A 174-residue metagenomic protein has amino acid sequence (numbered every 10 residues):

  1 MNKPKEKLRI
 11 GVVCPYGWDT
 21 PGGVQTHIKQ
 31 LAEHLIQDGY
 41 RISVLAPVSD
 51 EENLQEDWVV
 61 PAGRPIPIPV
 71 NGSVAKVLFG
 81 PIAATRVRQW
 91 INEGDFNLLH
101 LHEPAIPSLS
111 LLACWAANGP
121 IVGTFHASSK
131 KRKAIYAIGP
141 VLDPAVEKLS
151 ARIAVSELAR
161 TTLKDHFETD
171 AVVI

Functional and structural regions predicted by a protein language model:
K7-L8, C14-D19, I28-K29, E33-P81: N-terminal strand-loop element at the rim of the active site of nucleotide-sugar-dependent glycosyltransferases
V13, V24-H27, P47, H102 (+2 more regions): Replace "coordinates the UDP/GDP/TDP-sugar" with "coordinates nucleotide-activated sugar donors
P15, H102-E103, F125-S129: Histidine-centered beta-alpha loop that forms part of the nucleotide-sugar donor binding/catalytic region in diverse
D50, A105-I106, A113, L158-R160: Alpha-helix capping/helix-boundary segments
G80, L101-P107: Short His-centered aromatic/hydrophobic patch
T85-G94: Short, well-structured alpha-helical segments in soluble
S129, I135-R152, H166: Membrane-proximal helix-turn-helix segments that form the acceptor-binding/catalytic region of lipid-linked
K148, R160-I174: Helix-loop-beta element that forms the nucleotide-linked donor phosphate-binding surface in glycosyltransferases
